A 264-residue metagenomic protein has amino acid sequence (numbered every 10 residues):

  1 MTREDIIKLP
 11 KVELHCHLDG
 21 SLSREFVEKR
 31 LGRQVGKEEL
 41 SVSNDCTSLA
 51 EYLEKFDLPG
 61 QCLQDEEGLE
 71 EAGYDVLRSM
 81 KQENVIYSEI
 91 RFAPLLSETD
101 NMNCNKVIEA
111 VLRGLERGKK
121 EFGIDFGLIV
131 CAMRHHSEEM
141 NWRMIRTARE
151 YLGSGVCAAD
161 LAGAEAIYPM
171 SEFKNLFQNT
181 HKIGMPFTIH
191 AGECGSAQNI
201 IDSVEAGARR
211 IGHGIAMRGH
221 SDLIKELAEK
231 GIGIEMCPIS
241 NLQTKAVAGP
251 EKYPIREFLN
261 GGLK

Functional and structural regions predicted by a protein language model:
M1-M185, C194-N199, E205, R209-R210 (+2 more regions): Metal-cofactor-binding active-site regions of metalloenzymes
H190: Active-site glycine-centered loops adjacent to acidic/histidine catalytic or metal-binding residues that shape
